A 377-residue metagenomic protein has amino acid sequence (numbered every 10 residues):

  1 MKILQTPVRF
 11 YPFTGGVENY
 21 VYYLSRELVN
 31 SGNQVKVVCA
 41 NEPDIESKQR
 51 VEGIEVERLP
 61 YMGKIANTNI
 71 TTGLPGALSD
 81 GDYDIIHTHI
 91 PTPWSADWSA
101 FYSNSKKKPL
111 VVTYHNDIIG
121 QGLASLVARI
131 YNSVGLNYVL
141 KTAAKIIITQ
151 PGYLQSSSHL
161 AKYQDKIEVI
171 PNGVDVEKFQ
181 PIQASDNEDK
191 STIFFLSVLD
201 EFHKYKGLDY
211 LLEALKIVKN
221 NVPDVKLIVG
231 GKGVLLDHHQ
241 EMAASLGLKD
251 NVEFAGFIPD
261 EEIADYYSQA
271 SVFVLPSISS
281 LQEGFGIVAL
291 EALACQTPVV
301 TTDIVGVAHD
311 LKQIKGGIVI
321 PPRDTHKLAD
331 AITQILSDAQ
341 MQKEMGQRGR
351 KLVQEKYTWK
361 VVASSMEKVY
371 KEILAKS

Functional and structural regions predicted by a protein language model:
P109-V111, I119-Y138: Nucleotide-sugar donor phosphate/pyrophosphate-binding loop at the beta->alpha transition of glycosyltransferases
L136-K178: A short, active-site helix/loop in glycosyltransferases that binds the activated sugar's phosphate group
A144, S268-Q282, T297: Acidic donor-binding loop of glycosyltransferase active sites
S185-K216, I228: Conserved donor-binding/catalytic core segment of Leloir-type glycosyltransferases
D237-E261: Nucleotide-activated donor-binding/catalytic signature segment of Leloir-type glycosyltransferases, i.e., the conserved
A294, P298-T301: Short hydrophobic beta-strand element within catalytic cores of glycosyltransferases and related nucleotide-activated
Q313-I314, I318-T325, Q334-Q340: Conserved acidic donor-binding segment of nucleotide-sugar-dependent glycosyltransferases
K327, Q334, M341-K356, S365-K368 (+1 more regions): A short, well-ordered alpha-helix in the C-terminal region of glycosyltransferases
